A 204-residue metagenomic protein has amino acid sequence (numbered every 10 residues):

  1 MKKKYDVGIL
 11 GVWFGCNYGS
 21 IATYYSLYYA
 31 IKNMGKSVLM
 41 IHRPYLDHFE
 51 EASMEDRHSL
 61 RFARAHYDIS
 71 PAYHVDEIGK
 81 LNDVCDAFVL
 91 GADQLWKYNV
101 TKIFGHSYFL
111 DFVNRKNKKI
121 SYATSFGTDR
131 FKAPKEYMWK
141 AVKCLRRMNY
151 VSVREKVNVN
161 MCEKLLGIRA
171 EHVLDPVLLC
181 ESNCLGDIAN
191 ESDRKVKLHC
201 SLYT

Functional and structural regions predicted by a protein language model:
M1-T204: Active-site anion-handling motifs in enzyme catalytic cores
